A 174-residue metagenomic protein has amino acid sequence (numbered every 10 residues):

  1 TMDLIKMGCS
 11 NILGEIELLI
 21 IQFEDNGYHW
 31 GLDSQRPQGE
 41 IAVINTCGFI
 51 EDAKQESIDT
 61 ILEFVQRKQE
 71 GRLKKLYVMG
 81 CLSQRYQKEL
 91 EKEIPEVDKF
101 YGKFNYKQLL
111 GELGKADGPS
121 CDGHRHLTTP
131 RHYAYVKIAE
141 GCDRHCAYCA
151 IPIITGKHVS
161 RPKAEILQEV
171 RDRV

Functional and structural regions predicted by a protein language model:
T1-V174: Proteins enriched for Cys/Gly/acidic motifs involved in redox and nucleic-acid/cofactor modification
